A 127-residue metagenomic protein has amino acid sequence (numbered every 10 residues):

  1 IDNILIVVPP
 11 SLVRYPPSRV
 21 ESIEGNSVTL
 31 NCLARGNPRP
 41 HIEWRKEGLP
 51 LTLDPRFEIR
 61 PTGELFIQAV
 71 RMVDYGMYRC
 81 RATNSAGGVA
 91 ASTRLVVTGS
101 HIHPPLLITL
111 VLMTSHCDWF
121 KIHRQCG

Functional and structural regions predicted by a protein language model:
I1-G127: Immunoglobulin-superfamily
